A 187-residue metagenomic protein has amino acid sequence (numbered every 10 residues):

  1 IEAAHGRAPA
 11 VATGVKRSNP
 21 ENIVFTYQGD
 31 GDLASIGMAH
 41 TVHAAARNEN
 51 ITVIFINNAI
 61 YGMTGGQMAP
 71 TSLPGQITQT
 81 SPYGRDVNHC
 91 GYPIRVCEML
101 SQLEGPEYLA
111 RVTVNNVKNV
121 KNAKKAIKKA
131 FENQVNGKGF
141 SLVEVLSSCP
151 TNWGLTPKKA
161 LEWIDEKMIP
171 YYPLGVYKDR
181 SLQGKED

Functional and structural regions predicted by a protein language model:
I1, A44, A69-L73, K159-E162: Short, hinge-like loop/turn segments at secondary-structure boundaries
I1-G62, K125-K129: Thiamine diphosphate
E21, A69-N136: Conserved thiamine diphosphate
L33-I36, I60-G65, V117-K121, C149-W153: Short, well-ordered, mixed-charge alpha-helical segments that flank or form enzyme active sites
M38-H43, M63-I77: Active-site-proximal loop->helix
V53-I54, G66, L100: Compact, aliphatic and Gly/Pro-tolerant "microcore" segments centered on a short helix or tight beta-hairpin and their
F55, R111-T113, E144-S147: Short, structured patches in soluble enzyme cores that scaffold and shape functional sites
V135-D187: Flexible, low-complexity linker and terminal segments
